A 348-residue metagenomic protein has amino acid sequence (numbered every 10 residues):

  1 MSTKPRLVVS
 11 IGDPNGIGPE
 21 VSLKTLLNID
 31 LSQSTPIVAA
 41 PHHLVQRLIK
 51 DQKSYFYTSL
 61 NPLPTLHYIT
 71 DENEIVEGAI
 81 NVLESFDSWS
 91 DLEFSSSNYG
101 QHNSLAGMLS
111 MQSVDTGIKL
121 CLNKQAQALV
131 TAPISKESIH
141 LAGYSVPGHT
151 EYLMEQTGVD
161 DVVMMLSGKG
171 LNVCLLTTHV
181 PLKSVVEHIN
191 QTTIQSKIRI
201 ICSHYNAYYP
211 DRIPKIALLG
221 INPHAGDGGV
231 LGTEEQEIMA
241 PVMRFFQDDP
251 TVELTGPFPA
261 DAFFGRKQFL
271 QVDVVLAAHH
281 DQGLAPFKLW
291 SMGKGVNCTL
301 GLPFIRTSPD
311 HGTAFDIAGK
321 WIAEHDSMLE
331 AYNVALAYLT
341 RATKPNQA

Functional and structural regions predicted by a protein language model:
M1-H149, T192-A278, Q282-K288, K294-V296 (+3 more regions): Contiguous, glycine/small-aliphatic-enriched amphipathic segments in soluble metabolic enzymes
L141-V163: Glycine/threonine-rich beta-strand-loop-alpha-helix active-site module that forms ligand/phosphate-binding
Q156-L171, L300-D316: Short, flexible loop segments at boundaries between secondary-structure elements
L166-Q195: Ligand-binding beta-strand-loop-alpha-helix segment within the catalytic cores of soluble metabolic enzymes
